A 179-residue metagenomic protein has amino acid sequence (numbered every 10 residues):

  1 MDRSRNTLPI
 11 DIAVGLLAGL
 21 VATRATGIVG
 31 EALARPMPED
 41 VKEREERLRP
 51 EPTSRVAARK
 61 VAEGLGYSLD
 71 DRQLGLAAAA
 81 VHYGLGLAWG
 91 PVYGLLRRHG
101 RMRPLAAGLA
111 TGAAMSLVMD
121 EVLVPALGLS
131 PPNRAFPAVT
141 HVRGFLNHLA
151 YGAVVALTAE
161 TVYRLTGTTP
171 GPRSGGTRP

Functional and structural regions predicted by a protein language model:
M1-P179: Short amphipathic, positively biased membrane-proximal segments that drive organelle/inner-membrane targeting
